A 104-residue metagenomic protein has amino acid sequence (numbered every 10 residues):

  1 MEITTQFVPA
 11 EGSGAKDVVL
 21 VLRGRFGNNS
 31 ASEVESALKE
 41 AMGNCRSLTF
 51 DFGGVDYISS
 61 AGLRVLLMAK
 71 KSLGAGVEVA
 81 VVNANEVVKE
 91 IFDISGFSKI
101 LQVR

Functional and structural regions predicted by a protein language model:
M1-E35: STAS-typified acidic loop motif
N28-I100: Amphipathic alpha-helical interaction surfaces in cytosolic regulatory modules
Q102-R104: Short acidic-hydrophobic, aromatic-tinged amphipathic segments that line or gate anion-handling sites
